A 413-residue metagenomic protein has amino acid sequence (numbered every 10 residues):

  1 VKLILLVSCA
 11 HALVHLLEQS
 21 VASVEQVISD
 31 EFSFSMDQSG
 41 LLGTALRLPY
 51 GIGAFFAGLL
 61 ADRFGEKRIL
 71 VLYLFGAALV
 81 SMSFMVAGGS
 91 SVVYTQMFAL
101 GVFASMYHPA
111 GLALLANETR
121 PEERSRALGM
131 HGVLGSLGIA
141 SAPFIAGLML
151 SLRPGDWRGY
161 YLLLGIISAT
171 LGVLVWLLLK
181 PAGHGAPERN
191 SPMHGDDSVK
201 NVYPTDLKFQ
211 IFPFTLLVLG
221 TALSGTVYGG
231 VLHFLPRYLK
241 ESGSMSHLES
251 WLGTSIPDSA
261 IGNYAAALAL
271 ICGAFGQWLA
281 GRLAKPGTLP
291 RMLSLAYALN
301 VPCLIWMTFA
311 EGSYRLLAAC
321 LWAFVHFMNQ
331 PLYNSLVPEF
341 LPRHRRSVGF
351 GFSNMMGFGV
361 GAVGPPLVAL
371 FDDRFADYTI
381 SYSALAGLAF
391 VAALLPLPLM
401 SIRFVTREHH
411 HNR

Functional and structural regions predicted by a protein language model:
Q19, R47-F55, A140, L270-W278 (+1 more regions): Residue-level signature of mid-helix packing/kink "hotspots" within the transmembrane helices of 12-pass Major
V21-A22, P213-L270: Extracytoplasmic gate region of multi-pass secondary transporters
I52-G88: Conserved MFS/SLC helix-loop-helix module at the cytosolic interface between two early adjacent transmembrane helices
S91-A99, Y314-L321: Paired small-residue
Q96-G135: Cytoplasmic helix-loop-helix junction between adjacent transmembrane helices in 12-TM secondary transporters
H131-G183: Helix-loop-helix hairpin linking two adjacent transmembrane segments in secondary transporters
T288-Y333: C-terminal transmembrane helical hairpin of 12-TM major facilitator-type secondary transporters
R345-R374: A late C-terminal transmembrane helix in Major Facilitator Superfamily
